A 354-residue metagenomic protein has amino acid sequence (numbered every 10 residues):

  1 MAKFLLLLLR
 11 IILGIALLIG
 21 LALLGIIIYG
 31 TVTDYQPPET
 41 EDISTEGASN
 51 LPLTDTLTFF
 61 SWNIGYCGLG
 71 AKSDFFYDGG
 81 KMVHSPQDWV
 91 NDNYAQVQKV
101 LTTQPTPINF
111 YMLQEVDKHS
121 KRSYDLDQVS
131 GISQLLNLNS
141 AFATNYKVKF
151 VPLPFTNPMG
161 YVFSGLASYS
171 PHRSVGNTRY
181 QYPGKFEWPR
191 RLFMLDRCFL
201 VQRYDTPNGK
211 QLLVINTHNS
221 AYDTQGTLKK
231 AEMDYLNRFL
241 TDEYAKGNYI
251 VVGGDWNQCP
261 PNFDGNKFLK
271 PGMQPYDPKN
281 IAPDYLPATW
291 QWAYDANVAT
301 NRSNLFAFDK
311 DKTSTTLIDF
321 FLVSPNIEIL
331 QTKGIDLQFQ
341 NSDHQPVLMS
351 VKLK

Functional and structural regions predicted by a protein language model:
K3-N157, F163: N-terminal, active-site-proximal structural segment of metallo-dependent hydrolase catalytic domains
P37, K149-L212, N216: A well-ordered secondary-structure block
L57-I64, N93-D125, Y169, Q202-Y204 (+4 more regions): Active-site beta-strand/loop signature of hydrolases that rely on acidic residues for catalysis
I64-C67, D117-S120, Y146-F150, S174 (+3 more regions): Solvent-exposed loop/turn segments at secondary-structure junctions within structured extracellular/periplasmic domains
K81-Q87, V116-K118, Y182-R191, H218-T227: Surface-exposed cleft-lining segments at the edges of enzyme active sites
S133-N137, G160-N177, K312-E328, K352: Conserved beta strand-loop-helix elements of the APE1-like EEP
S140-V148, N177-P183, Q331-D336: Conserved S-adenosyl-L-methionine
D223-N326: Metal-dependent phosphoesterases centered on the DNase I-like endonuclease/exonuclease/phosphatase
